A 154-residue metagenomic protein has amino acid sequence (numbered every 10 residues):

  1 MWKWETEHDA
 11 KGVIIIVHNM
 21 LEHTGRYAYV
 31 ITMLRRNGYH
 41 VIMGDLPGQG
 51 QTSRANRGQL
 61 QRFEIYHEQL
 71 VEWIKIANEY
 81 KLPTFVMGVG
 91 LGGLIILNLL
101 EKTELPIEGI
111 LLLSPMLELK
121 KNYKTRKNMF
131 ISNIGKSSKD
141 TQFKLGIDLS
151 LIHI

Functional and structural regions predicted by a protein language model:
K11-N19: Short beta-strand element of the alpha/beta-hydrolase
L21-T24, G50-A77: Catalytic nucleophile-loop/oxyanion-hole region of alpha/beta-hydrolase and closely related hydrolase-like folds
L21-Y29, V41: Serine-hydrolase catalytic-loop signature spanning alpha/beta hydrolases and amidase-signature enzymes
M33-R54: Conserved alpha/beta-hydrolase
Y80-G90: Alpha/beta-hydrolase fold nucleophile elbow
G93-E104: Short glycine-enriched nucleophile-adjacent loop and the immediately C-terminal alpha-helix near the catalytic center
L111-K120: Active-site nucleophile loop of the alpha/beta-hydrolase fold
I152-I154: Conserved small/polar residues in nucleotide/adenosyl-binding loops
